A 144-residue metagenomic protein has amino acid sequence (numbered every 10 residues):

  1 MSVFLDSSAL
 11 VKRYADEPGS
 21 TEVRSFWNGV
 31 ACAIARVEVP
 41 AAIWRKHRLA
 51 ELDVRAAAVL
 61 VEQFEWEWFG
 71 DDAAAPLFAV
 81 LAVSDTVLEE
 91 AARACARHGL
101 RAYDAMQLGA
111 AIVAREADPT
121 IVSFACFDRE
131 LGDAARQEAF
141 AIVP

Functional and structural regions predicted by a protein language model:
M1, F26-G29, L77-A79, P119-S123: Short active-site oxyanion
M1-R36, A41-L60: Short, well-structured N-terminal submotif of metal-dependent ribonuclease cores
S2, S7, R97-H98, M106 (+1 more regions): Extended low-complexity acidic/polar segments
L5, A31, A82, A102-A105 (+1 more regions): Short beta-strand scaffold positions
L10, A35, V87, Q107 (+1 more regions): Alpha-helix capping/helix-boundary segments
C32, V113-P144: Acidic, PIN/NYN-like endoribonuclease modules and their adjacent C-terminal/linker elements
A56, L60, E89, R129-E130 (+1 more regions): Short, C-terminally biased terminal segments at protein or domain edges
W66-H98, A105-A110: Acidic catalytic patch
